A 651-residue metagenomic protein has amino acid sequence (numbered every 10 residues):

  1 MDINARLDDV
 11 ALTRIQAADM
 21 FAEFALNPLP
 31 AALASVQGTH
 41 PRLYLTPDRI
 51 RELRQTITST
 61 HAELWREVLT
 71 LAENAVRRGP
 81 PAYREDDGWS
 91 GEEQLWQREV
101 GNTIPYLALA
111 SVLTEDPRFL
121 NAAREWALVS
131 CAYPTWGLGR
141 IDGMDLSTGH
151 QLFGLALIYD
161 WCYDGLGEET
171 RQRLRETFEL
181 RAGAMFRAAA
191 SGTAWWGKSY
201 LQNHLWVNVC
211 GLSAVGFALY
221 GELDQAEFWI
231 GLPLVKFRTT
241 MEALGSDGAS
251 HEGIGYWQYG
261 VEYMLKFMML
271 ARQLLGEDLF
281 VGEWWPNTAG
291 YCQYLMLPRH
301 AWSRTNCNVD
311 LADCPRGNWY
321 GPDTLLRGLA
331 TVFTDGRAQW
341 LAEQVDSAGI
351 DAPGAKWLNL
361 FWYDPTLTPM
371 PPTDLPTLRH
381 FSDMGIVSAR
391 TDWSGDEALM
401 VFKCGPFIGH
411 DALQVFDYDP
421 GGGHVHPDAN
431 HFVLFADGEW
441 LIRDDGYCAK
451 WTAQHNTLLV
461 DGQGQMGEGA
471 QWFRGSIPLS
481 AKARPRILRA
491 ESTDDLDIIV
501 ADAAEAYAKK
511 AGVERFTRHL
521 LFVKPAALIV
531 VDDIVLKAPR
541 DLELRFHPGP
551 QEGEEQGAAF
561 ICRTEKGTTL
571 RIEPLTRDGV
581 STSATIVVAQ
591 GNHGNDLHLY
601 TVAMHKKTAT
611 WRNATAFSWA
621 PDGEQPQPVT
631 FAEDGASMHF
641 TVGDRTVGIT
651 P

Functional and structural regions predicted by a protein language model:
M1-R66: Mature N-terminal, pre-catalytic/accessory segment of carbohydrate-active enzymes
T39-S59, G101-P117, V129-G137, Q151-E169 (+8 more regions): Well-ordered alpha-helical scaffold segments within catalytic/enzyme domains
T60, V68-Y83, L375-L378, G385-S388 (+1 more regions): Beta-sandwich/jelly-roll carbohydrate-recognition scaffolds of carbohydrate-active enzymes
H61, V68-P80, N121-L138, R173-W195 (+2 more regions): Long, well-ordered core segments of solenoidal/helical folds
E63-A72, L107-E125, Y163-R181, F217-V235 (+2 more regions): An acidic intrinsically disordered interaction segment
A72-E99, A132-M144: Internal amphipathic alpha-helical repeat/solenoid segments
A82-E92, G143, H150-G255, K266 (+1 more regions): Active-site lining segments of carbohydrate-active enzymes
Y256-P651: Extended polysaccharide-engagement surfaces of secreted carbohydrate-active enzymes
